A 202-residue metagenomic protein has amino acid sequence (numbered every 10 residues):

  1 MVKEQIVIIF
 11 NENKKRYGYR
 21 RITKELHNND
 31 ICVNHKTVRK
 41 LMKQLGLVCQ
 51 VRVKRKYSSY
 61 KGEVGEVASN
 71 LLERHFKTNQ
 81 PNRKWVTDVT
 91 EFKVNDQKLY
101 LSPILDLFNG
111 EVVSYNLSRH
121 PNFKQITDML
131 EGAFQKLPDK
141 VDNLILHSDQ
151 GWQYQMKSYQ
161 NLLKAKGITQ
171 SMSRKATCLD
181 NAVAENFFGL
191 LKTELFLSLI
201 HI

Functional and structural regions predicted by a protein language model:
M1, Q125, M129, S158 (+4 more regions): Generic alpha-helical secondary structure signal
M1-Q80, T177: Basic, flexible linker segments flanking DNA-binding modules in nucleic acid-interacting mobile-element proteins
I6, I22, V38, L72 (+8 more regions): Mobile genetic element proteins and their domesticated derivatives, centered on retroelements and DNA transposons
S58-G62, S148-Q150, M156-K157, M172-K192: RNase H-like two-metal-ion nuclease catalytic core shared by retroviral integrases and related mobile-element nucleases
R74, T78-V113, R119-H120: An active-site-proximal beta-strand-loop segment
E111-Y115, Q170-S173, F196-S198: Short small-residue beta-strand/loop micro-motif enriched in glycine and branched aliphatics
N116-D139: Active-site beta-loop-alpha junctions of metal-dependent nucleic acid enzymes, especially the RNase H-like/DDE
I200-I202: Conserved small/polar residues in nucleotide/adenosyl-binding loops
